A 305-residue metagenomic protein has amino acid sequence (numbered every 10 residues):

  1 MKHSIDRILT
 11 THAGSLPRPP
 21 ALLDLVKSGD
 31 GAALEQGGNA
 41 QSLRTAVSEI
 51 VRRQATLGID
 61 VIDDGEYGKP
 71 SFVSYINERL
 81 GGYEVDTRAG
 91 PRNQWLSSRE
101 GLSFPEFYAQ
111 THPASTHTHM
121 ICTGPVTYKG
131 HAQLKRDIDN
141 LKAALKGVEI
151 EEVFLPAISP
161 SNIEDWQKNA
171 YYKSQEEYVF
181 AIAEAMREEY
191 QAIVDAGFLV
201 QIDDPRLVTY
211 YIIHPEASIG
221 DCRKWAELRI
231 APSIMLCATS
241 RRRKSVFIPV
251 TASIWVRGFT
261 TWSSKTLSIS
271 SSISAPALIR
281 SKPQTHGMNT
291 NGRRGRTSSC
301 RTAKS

Functional and structural regions predicted by a protein language model:
M1-S305: Domain-level signal for soluble alpha/beta catalytic cores
